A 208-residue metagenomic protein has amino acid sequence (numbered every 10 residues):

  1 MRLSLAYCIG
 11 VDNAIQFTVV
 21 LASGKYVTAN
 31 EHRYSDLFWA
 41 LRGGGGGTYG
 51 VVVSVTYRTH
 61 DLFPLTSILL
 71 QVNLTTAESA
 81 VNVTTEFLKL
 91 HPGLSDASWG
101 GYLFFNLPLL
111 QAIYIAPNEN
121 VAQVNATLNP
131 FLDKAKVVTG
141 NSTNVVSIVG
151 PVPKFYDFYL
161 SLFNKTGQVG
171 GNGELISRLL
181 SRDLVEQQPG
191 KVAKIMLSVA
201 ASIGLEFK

Functional and structural regions predicted by a protein language model:
M1-K208: Soluble FAD-dependent oxygen oxidases
